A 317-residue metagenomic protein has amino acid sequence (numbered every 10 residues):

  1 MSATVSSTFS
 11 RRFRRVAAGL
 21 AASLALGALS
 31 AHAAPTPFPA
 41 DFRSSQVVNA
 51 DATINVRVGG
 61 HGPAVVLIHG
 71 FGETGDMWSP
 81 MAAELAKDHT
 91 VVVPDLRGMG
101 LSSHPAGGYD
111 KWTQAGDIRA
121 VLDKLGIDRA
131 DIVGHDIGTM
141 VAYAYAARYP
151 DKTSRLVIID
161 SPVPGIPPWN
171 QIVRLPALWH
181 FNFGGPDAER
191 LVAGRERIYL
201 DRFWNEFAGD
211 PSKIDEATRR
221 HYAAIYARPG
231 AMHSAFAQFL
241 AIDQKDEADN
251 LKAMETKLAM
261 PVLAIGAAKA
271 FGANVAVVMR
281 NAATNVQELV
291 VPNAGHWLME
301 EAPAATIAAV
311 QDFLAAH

Functional and structural regions predicted by a protein language model:
S2-P63, K87-H89, V275-A276, T284-Q287 (+2 more regions): Alpha/beta-hydrolase fold catalytic core
A34-F42, A52-I54, A64, M99-V133 (+4 more regions): Flexible "cap/lid" subdomain of the alpha/beta-hydrolase fold that forms the substrate-access gate
V58-L101: Conserved HGGG/HGGXW glycine-rich cap/lid loop of the alpha/beta-hydrolase fold
I68, P94, I265, V291-A294: Short hydrophobic "strand-cap" motifs at the C-terminus of beta-strands
T74-G75, M140, G295: A short, glycine- and basic residue-enriched loop/turn that sits immediately adjacent to a domain's principal
A294-A302, I307: Catalytic histidine-centered segment of alpha/beta-hydrolase-like enzymes
